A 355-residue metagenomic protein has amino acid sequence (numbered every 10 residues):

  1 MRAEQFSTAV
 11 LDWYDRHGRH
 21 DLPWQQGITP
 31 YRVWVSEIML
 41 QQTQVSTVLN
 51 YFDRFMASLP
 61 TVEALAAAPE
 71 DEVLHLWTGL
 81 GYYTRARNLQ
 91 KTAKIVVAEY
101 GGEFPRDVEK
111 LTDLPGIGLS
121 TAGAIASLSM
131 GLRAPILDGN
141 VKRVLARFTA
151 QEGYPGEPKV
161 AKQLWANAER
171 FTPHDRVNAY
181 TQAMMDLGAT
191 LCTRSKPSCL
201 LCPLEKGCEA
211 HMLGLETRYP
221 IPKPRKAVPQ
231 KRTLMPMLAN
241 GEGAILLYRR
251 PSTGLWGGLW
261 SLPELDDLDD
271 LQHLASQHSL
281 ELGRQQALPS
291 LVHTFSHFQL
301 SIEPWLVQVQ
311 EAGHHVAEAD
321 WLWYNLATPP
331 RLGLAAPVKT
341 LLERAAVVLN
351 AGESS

Functional and structural regions predicted by a protein language model:
M1-H20, Q25-Q26, D186-S355: Intrinsically disordered, low-complexity, charged terminal extensions of DNA damage-control enzymes
R2-T217, Q230, S279-E281: Catalytic cores of DNA base-excision repair glycosylases
